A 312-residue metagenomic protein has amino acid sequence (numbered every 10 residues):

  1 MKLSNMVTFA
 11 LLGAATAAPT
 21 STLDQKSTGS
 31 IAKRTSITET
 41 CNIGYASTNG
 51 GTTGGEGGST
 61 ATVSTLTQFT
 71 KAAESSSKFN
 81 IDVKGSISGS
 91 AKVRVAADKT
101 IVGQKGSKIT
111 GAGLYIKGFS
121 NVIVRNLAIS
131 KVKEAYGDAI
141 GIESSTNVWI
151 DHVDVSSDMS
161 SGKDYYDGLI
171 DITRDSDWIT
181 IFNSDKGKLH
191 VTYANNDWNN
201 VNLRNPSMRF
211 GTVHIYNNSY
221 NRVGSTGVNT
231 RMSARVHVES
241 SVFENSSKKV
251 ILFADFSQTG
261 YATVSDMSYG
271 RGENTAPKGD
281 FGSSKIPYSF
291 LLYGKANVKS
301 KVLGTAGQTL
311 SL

Functional and structural regions predicted by a protein language model:
M1-I31: Fungal secretory targeting signals
T28-G50: N-terminal carbohydrate-binding accessory modules
N42-D82: Acidic Gly/Asp/Thr-rich repetitive segments characteristic of extracellular carbohydrate-active and adhesion proteins
T70-K78, G85-T100, K108-N126, S130-T146 (+1 more regions): Extracellular beta-strand-rich solenoid/capping regions of secreted or surface-exposed proteins that bind or remodel
D98, G103, S120-K131, T146-S160 (+4 more regions): Right-handed parallel beta-helix
T110-L114, K133-G141, K163-T173, K186-K188 (+4 more regions): Extracellular beta-strand/beta-solenoid scaffold signature
S207-L312: Extracellular beta-rich repeat passengers
